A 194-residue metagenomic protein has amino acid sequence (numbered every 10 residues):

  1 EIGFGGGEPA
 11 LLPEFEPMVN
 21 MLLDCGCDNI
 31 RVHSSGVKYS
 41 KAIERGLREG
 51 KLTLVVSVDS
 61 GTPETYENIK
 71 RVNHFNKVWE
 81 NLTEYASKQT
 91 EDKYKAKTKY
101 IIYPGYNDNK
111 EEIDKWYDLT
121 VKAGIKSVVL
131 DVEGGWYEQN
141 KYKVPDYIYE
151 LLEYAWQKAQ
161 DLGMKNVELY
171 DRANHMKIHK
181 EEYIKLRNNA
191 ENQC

Functional and structural regions predicted by a protein language model:
E1-L12, D24-Y39, L47-N81, K95-I102 (+2 more regions): Core AdoMet radical
E14-M18, K41-L47, D108-I113: Distinct, well-ordered alpha-helical segments
M18, L22, L82-Q89, A155 (+1 more regions): Hydrophobic positions in alpha-helices of CheY-like receiver
R45-K51, A86-E91, T120-K122: Acidic (Asp/Glu)-rich catalytic clusters
N76-T83, E111-K115, P145-Q157: Well-ordered, non-membrane alpha-helical segments in soluble/globular domains
L82-K110, D131-P145, L169-K177: Conserved strand-turn element in the central/C-terminal portion of the radical SAM core barrel that lines
Q89, D118-V129, Y149-C194: C-terminal accessory regions of radical SAM enzymes
P104, D108-D118, A123-K126: Catalytic cores of PAPS-dependent sulfotransferases and nucleotide-sugar/CMP/GDP-dependent glycosyltransferases
